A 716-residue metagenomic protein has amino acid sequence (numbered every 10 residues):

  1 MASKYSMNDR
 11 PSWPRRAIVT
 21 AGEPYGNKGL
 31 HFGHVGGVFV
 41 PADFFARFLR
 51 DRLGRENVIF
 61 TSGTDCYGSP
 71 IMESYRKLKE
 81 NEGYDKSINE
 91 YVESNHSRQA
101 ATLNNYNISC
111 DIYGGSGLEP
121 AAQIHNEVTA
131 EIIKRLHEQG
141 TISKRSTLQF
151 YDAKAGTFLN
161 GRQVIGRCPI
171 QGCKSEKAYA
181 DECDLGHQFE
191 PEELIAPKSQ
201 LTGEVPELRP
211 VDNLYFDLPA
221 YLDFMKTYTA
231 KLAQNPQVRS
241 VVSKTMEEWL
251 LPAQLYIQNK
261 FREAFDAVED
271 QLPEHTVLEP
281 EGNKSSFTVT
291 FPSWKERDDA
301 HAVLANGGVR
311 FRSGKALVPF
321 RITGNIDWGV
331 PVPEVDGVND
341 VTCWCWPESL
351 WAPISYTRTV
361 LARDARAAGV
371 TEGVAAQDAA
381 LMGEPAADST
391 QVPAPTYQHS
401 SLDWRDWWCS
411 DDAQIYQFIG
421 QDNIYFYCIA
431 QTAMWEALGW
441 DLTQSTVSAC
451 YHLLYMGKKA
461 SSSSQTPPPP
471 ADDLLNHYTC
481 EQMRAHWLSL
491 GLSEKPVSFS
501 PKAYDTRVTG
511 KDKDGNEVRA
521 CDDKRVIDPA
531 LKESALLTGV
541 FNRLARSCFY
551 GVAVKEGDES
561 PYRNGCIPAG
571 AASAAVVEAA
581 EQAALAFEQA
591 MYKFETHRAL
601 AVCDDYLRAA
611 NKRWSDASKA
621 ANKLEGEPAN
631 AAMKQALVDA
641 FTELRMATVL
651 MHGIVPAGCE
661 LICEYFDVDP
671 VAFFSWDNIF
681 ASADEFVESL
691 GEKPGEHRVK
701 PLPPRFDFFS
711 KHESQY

Functional and structural regions predicted by a protein language model:
M1-P14, L78, R145-F150, K154 (+10 more regions): Basic, alpha-helical terminal appendages of large translation-related enzymes
A2-L53, I59-S62, E127, K198-V554 (+1 more regions): Structured secondary-structure scaffolds
S74-E93: A charged helix-plus-loop insertion that forms the helical arch/lid used to bind and gate nucleic-acid substrates
Y91-L103, S400, Y427: Structured alpha-helical segments in the cores of large, soluble enzyme domains
R98-Y179, Y221, K226-A230: A broadly conserved sequence feature marking short terminus-proximal activation segments in nucleic acid-centric
E517-R525, A579-A590: Short, charged/polar, low-complexity loop and linker segments that flank or interrupt alpha-helical bundles
T538, E559, R563-G570, A586-V602: Helix-loop elements that line ligand-binding/catalytic pockets
V552-K555, F587-F594, R613-G626: Secondary-structure edge/capping motif, primarily at the C-terminal ends of alpha-helices and the immediately following
